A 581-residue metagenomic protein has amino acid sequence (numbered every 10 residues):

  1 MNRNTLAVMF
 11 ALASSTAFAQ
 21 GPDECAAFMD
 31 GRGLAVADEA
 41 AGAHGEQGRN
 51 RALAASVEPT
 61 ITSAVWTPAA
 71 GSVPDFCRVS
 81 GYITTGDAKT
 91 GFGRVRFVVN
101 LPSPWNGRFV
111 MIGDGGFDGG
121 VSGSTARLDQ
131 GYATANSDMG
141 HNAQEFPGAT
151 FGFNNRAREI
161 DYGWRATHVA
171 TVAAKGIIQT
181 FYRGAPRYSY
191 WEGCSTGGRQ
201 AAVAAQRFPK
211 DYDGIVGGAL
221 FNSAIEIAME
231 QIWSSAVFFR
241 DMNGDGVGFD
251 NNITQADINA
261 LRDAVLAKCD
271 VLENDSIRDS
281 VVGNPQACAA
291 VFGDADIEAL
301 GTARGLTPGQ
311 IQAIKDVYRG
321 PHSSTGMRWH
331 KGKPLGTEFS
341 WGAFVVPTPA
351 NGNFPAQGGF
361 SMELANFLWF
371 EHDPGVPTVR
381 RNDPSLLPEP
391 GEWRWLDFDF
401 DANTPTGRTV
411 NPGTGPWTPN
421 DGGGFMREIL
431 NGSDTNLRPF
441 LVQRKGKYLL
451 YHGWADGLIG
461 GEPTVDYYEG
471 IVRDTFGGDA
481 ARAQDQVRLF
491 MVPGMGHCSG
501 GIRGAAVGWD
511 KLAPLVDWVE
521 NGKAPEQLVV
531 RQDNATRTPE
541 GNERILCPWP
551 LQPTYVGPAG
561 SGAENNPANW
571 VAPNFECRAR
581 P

Functional and structural regions predicted by a protein language model:
M1-F18: Gram-negative bacterial Sec-dependent N-terminal signal peptides
A19-N106, V121-S122, R262, D270 (+5 more regions): Catalytic-loop region of hydrolases
Y82-R158, R165-H168, F181, S195 (+3 more regions): N-terminal cap/lid subdomain of alpha/beta-hydrolase-fold enzymes
G116-R183, M229, E389-R427, M491-S499 (+1 more regions): Cap/lid segment of the alpha/beta-hydrolase catalytic domain
G184-S195: Alpha/beta-hydrolase fold nucleophile elbow
V203-A204, K210-H322, A506-V507: A catalytic-pocket lid/entrance helix-loop region that shapes and gates access to the active site across common
L450-H452: Short beta-strand/loop motif that positions the catalytic acidic residue of the alpha/beta-hydrolase fold
L458-E462: Conserved alpha/beta-hydrolase "acid-adjacent" motif
